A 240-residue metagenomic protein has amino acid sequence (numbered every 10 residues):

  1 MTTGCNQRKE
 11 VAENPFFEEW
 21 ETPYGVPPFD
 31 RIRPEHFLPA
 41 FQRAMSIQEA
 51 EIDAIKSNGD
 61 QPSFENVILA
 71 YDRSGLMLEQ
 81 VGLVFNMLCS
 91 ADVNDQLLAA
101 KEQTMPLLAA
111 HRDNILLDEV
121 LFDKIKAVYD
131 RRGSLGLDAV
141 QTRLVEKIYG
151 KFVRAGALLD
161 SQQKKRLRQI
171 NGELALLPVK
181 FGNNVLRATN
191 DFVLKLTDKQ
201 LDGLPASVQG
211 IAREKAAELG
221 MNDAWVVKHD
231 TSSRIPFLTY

Functional and structural regions predicted by a protein language model:
C5-Y240: Zn2+-dependent metallopeptidase catalytic domains
